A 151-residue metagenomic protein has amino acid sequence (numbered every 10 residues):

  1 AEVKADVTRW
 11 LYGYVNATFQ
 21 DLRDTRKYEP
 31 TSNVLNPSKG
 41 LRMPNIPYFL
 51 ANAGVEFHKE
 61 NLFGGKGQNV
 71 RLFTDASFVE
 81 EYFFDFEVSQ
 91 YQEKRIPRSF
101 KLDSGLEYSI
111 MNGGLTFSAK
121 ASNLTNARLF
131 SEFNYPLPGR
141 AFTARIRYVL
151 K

Functional and structural regions predicted by a protein language model:
A1-F83: Gram-negative outer-membrane beta-barrel transporters
L72-E87, Q92-K101, L106-K151: C-terminal beta-signal and adjacent terminal beta-strands/loops of Gram-negative outer-membrane beta-barrel proteins
